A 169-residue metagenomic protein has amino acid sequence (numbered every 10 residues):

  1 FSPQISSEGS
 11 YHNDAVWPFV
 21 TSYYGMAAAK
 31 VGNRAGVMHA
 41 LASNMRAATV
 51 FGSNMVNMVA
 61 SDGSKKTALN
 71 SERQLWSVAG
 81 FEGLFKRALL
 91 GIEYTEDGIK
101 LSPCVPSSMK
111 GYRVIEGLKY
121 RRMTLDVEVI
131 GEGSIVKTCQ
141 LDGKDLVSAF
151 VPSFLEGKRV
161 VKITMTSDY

Functional and structural regions predicted by a protein language model:
F1-P3, A15: Extended ligand-binding clefts on enzyme/binding-domain cores
S6, S10-H12, Y23-Y169: Non-catalytic C-terminal accessory modules of carbohydrate-active enzymes
V16-T21: Generic helix N-cap/helix-start motif at coil->alpha-helix transitions
